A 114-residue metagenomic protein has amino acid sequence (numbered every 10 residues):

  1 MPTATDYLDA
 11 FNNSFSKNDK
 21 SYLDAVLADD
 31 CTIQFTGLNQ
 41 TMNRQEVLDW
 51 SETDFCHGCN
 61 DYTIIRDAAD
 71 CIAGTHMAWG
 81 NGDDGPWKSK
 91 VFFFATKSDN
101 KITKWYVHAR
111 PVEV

Functional and structural regions predicted by a protein language model:
M1, F15, D70-C71: A short alpha-helix capping/helix-coil boundary motif
P2, K17-Q34: Short, well-ordered alpha-helical segments enriched in acidic and aromatic residues
L8-N13: Amphipathic alpha-helical repeat scaffolds
Q34, L38, L48-V114: A beta-strand edge to alpha-helix "cap/lid" segment located at domain peripheries
